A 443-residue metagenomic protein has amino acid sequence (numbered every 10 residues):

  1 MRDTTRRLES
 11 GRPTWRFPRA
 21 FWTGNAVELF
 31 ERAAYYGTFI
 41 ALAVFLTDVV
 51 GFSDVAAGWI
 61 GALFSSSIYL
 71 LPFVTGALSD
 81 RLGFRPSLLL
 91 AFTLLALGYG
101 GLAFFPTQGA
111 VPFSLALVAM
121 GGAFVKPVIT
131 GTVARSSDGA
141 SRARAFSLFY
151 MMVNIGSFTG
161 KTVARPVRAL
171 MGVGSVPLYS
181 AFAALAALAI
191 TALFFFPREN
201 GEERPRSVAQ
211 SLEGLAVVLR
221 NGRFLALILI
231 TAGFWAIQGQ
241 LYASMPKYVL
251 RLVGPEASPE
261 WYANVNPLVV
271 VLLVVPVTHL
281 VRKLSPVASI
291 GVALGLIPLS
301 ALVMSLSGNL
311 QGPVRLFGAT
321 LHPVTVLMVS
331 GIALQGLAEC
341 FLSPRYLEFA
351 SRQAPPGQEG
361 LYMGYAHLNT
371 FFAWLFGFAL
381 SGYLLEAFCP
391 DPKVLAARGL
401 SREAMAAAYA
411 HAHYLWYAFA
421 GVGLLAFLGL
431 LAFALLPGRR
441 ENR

Functional and structural regions predicted by a protein language model:
R2-P18, G201-I228: Juxtamembrane intracellular "pre-TM" segments in multi-pass secondary transporters
I40-A56, A243-E260: Short amphipathic helix-loop junctions that connect adjacent transmembrane helices in Major Facilitator Superfamily/SLC
L70-P106: Conserved MFS/SLC helix-loop-helix module at the cytosolic interface between two early adjacent transmembrane helices
L71-F84, R168, L272-V292: Helix-to-loop junctions at the C-terminal end of transmembrane segments in multipass secondary transporters
T93-T107, G295-T320: C-terminal ends and interior cores of transmembrane alpha-helices in multi-pass membrane transporters/permeases
F124-D138, V249, F341-P355: Intracellular juxtamembrane helix-capping segments at the cytosolic ends of symmetry-related transmembrane helices
A143-R168, A183-A184, A366-S381: Glycine-rich segments within core transmembrane alpha-helices of 12-TM secondary carriers
G174-L193, Y409-A432: Symmetry-related core transmembrane helices of the 12-TM Major Facilitator Superfamily/SLC fold
